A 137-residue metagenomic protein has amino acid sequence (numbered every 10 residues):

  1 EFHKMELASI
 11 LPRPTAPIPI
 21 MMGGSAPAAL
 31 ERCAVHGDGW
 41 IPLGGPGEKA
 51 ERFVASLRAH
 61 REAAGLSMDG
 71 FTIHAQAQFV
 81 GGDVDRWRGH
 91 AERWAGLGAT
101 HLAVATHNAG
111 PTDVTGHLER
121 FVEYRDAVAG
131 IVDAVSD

Functional and structural regions predicted by a protein language model:
E1-D137: Active-site-adjacent structural elements that line small-molecule/cofactor binding pockets in enzymes
